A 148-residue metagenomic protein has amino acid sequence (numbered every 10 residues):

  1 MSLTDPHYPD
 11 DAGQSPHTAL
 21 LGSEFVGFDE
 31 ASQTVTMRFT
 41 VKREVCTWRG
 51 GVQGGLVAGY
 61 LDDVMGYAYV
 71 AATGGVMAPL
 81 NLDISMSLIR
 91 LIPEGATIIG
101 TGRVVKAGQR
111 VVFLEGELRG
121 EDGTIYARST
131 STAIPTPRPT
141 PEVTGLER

Functional and structural regions predicted by a protein language model:
M1-R148: Terminal targeting signals and extreme-terminal segments of soluble enzymes
